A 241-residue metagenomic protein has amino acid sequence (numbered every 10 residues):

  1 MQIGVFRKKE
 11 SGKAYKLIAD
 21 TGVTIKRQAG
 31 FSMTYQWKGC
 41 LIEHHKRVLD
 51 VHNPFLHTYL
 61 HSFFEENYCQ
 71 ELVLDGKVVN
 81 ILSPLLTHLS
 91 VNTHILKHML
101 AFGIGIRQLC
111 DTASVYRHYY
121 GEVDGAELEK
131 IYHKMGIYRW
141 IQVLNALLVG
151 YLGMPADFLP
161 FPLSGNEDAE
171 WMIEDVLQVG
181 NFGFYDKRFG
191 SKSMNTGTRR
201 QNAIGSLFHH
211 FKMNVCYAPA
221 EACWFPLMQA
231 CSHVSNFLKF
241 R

Functional and structural regions predicted by a protein language model:
M1: RNA/tRNA-interacting regions in translation and RNA-turnover enzymes
V5-R241: Conserved NTP-donor binding/palm subdomain of two-metal-ion nucleotidyltransferases/polymerases, i.e., the charged
